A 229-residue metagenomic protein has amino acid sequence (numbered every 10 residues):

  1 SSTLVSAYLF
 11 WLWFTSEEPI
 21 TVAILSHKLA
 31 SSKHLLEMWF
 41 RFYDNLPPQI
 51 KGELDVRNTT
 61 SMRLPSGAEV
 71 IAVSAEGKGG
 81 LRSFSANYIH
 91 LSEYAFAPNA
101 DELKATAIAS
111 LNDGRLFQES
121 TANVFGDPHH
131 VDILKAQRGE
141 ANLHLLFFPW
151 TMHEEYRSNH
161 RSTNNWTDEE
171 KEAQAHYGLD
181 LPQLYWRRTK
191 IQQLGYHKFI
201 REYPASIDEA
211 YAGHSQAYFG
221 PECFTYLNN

Functional and structural regions predicted by a protein language model:
S1-L9: Walker A/P-loop
L12-K33: Conserved SF1/SF2 helicase motif Ia
E17, N45, Y88, F96-P182: ASCE P-loop NTPase helicase motor core
K33-N87: Inter-Walker segment of RecA-like/P-loop motor cores
K51-E53, S61-P65, I133-N142, N229: Short, conserved catalytic or adaptor-binding loops enriched in Gly and charged residues
S74-A75, T121, W150, A205: Active-site donor-binding loop signature of nucleotide-sugar glycosyltransferases
E154-E155, N159-N229: ATPase catalytic-site recognition across NTP-hydrolyzing enzymes
